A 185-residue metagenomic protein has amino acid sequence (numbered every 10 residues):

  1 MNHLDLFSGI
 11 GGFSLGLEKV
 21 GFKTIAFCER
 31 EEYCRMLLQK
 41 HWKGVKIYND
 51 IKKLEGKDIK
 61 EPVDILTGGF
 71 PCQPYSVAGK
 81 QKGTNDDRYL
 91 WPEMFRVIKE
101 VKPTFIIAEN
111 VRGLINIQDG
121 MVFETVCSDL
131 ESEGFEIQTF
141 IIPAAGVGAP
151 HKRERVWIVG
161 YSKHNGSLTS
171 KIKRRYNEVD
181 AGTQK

Functional and structural regions predicted by a protein language model:
M1-H3: Extreme N-terminal starter segment of soluble prokaryotic enzymes
D5-I10: Class I SAM-dependent methyltransferase "Motif I" SAM/SAH-binding loop
G16-K23, H41: A short, Lys/Arg-enriched amphipathic alpha-helix followed by its capping loop at the start of a domain
C28-R30, E109-N110: Conserved acidic E/D residue at the C-terminus of a beta-strand in Rossmann-like folds
E32-M36: Short alpha-helix immediately C-terminal to the canonical SAM-binding loop
G44-I51: Conserved SAM-binding strand-loop segment of SAM-dependent methyltransferases
L54-I65, Q73-K185: Class I S-adenosyl-L-methionine
